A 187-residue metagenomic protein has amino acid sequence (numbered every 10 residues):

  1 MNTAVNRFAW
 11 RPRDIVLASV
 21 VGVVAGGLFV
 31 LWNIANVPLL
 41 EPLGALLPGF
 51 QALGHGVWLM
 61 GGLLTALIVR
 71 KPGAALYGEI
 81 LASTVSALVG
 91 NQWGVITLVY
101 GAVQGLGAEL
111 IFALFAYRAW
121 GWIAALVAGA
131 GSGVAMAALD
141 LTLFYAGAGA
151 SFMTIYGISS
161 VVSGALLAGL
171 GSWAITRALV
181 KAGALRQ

Functional and structural regions predicted by a protein language model:
M1-V20, G27-L28, G157-Q187: Alpha-helical transmembrane segments and their cytosolic interface
N2-T65: Hydrophobic transmembrane alpha-helices
A9, R13-V21, G54, W58 (+5 more regions): Alpha-helical transmembrane segments of integral membrane proteins
G22, V99-L141, W173: Short helix-perturbing small/polar motifs within transmembrane alpha-helices
G22-V30, I80-V89, A130-D140: Aromatic-anchored segments of alpha-helical transmembrane domains
L31-G54, A87-T97, A137-I158: Membrane interfacial helix motifs at helix-loop boundaries and amphipathic/re-entrant anchors
I34-E41, R70, N91, V95 (+4 more regions): Transmembrane helix-loop junctions in multipass membrane proteins, especially transporters and channels
G49-A108: Alpha-helical membrane segments and adjacent membrane-interface helices in multi-pass membrane proteins
